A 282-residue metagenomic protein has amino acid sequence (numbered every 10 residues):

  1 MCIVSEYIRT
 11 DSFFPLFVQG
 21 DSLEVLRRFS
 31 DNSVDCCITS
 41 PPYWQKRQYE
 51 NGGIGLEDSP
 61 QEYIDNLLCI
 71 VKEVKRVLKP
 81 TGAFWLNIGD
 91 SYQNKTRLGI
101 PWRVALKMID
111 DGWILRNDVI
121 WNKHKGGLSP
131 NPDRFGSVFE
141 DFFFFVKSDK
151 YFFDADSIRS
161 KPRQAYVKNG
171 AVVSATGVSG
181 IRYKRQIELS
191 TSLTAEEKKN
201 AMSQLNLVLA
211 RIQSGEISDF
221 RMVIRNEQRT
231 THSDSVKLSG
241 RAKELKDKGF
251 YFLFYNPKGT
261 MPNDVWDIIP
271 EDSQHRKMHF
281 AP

Functional and structural regions predicted by a protein language model:
C2-P282: Core catalytic lobe of class I
